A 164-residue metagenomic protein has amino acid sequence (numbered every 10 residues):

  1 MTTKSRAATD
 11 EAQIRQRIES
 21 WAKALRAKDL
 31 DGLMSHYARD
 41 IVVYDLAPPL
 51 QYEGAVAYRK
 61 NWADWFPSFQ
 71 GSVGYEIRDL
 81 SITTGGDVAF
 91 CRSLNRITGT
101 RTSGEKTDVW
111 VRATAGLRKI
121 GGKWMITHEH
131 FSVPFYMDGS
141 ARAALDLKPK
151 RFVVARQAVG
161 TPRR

Functional and structural regions predicted by a protein language model:
T2-G32, V42-R164: A beta-strand edge to alpha-helix "cap/lid" segment located at domain peripheries
